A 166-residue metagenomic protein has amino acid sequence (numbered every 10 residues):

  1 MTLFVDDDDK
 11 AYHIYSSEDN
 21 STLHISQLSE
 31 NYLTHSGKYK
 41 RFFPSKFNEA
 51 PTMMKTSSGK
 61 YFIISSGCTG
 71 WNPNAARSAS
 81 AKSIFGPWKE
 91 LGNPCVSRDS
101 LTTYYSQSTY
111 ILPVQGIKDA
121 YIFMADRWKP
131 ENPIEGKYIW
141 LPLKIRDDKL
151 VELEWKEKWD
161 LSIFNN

Functional and structural regions predicted by a protein language model:
M1-N166: Carbohydrate-active catalytic/glycan-binding domains of CAZyme proteins, especially the secreted or lumenal ectodomains
